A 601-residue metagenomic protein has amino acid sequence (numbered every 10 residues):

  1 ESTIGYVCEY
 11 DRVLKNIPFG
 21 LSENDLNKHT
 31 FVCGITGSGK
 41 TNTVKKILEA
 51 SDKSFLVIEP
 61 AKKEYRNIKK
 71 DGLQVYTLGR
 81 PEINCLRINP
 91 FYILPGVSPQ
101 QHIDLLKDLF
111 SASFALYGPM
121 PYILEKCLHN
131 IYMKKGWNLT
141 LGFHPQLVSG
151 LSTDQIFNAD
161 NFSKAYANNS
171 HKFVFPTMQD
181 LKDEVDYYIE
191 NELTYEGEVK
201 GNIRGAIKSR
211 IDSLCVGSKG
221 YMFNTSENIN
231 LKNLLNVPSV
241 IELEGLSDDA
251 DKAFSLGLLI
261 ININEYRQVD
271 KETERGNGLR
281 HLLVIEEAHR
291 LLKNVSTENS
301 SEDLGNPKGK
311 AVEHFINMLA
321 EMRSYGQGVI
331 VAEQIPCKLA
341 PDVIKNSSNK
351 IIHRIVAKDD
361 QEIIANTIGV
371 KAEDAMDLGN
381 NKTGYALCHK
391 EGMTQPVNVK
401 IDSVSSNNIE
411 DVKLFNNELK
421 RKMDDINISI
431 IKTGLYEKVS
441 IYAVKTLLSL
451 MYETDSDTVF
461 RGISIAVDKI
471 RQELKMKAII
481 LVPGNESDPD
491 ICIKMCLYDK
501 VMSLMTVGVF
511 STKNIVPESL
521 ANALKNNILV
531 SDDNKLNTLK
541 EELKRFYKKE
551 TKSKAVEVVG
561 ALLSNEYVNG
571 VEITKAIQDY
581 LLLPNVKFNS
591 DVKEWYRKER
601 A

Functional and structural regions predicted by a protein language model:
S2-P81, G462-I463, V467: Glycine-rich phosphate-binding loop of nucleotide-binding enzymes
T3, G20, F31, L56-V57 (+7 more regions): Structured core elements
Y10-V13, S22-N24, E49, I229-N233 (+4 more regions): Replace "in large, NTP-powered and nucleic-acid-processing enzymes" with "in large, NTP-powered factors and other
P18, D25-S38, T43, L246-D377 (+1 more regions): Conserved P-loop NTPase motor cores
C33, R87-I88, K252, I363 (+2 more regions): Short conserved micro-motifs at the rims of enzyme active sites and ligand-binding pockets
L48-A320, S324, G384-K390, R471-A478 (+5 more regions): P-loop NTPase motor domains
F114, G118-P119, A372-L378: Short, surface-exposed acidic
L151, I156-F162, S170-K172, P176-E184 (+1 more regions): Conserved P-loop NTPase motor module
